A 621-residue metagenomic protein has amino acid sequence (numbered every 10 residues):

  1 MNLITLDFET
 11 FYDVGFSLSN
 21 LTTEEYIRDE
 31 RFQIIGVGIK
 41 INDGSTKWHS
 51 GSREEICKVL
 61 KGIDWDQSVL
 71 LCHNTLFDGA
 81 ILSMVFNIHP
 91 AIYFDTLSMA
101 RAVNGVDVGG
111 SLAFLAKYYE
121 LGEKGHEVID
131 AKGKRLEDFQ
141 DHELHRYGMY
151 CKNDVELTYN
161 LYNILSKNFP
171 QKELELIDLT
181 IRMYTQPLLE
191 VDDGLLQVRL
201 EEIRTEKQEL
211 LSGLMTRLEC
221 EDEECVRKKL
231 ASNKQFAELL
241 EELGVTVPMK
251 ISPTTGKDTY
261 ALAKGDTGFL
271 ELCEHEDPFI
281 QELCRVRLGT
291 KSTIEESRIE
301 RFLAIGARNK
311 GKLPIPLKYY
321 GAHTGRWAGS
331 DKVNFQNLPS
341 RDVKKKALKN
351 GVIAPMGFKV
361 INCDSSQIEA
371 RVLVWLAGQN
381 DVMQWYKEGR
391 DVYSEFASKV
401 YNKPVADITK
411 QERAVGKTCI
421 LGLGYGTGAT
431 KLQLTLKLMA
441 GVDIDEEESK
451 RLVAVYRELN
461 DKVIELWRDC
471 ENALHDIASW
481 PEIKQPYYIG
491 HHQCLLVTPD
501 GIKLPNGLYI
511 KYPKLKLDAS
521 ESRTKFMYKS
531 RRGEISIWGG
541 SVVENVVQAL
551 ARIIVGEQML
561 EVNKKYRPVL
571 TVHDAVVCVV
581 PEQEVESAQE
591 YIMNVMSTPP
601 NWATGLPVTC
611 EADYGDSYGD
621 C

Functional and structural regions predicted by a protein language model:
M1-G15, R31-I34, G38, D107 (+6 more regions): Conserved "right-hand" nucleotidyltransferase catalytic core of DNA-directed polymerases
F32-S166, E173, I177, R390 (+1 more regions): Active-site-proximal helix-loop-helix substrate-binding element of RNase H-like nuclease domains
L76-N87, R101-V103, A237-G244, S366-N380: Short active-site loop/helix that positions an aromatic residue
F94-T96, L176, C225, A231-K234 (+3 more regions): Short Gly/Ser/Thr- and Asp/Glu-enriched loop/turn motifs at secondary-structure junctions
L165-L176, I554-V576: Active-site palm subdomain of RNA-directed nucleic acid polymerases
P314, Y320-A322, S398-R567, P607 (+1 more regions): Conserved catalytic core of nucleic-acid polymerases
V577-P581: Short hydrophobic/aromatic beta-strand micro-patches that form the beta-sheet surface supporting nucleotide- or nucleic
A588-M596: Short amphipathic alpha-helices in soluble, non-transmembrane regions that often serve as interface/regulatory elements
